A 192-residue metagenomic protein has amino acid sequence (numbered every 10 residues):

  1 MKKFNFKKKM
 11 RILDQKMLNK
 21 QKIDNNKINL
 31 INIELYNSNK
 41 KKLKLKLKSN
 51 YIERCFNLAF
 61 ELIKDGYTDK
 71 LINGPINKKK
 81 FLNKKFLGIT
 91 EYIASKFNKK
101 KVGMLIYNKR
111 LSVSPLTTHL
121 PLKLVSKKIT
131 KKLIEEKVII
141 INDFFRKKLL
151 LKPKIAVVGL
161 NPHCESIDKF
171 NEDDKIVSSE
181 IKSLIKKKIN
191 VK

Functional and structural regions predicted by a protein language model:
M1-K192: Anion-binding alpha/beta catalytic cores of soluble intermediary-metabolism enzymes, centered on
